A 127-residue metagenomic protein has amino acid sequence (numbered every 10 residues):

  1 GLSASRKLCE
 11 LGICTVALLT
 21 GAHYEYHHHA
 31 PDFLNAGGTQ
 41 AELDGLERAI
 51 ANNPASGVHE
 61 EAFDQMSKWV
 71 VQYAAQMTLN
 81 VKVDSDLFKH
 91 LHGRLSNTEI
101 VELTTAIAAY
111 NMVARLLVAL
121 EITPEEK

Functional and structural regions predicted by a protein language model:
G1-K127: Hydrophobic alpha-helical segments
